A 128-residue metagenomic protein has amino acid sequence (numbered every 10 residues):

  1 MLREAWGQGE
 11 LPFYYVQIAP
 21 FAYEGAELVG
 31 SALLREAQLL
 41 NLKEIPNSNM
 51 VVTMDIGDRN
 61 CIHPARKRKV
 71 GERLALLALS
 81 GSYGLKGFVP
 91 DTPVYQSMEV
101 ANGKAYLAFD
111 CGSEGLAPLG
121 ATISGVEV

Functional and structural regions predicted by a protein language model:
M1, V29-L39: Alpha-helical scaffolding within the catalytic cores of extracellular/periplasmic polymer-degrading hydrolases
L2-W6, L42, A78-S82: Sec/Tat-exported extracytoplasmic proteins
G7-Y14, E44-N49: Loop/turn elements at helix/coil->beta-strand transitions in domains of secreted/extracellular proteins
V16-F21, V52-I56: Active-site-proximal beta-strand/loop segments in catalytic clefts of secreted hydrolases
E24-E27, G57-K67: Active-site rim elements
L34, N47, V70-G71: Stable alpha-helical elements in mature extracytoplasmic
M54, K69-S82: Polar, glycine-rich mid-to-C-terminal structural blocks that act as macromolecule-binding/assembly scaffolds
S80-S124: Surface beta-strand/loop "capping" patches
